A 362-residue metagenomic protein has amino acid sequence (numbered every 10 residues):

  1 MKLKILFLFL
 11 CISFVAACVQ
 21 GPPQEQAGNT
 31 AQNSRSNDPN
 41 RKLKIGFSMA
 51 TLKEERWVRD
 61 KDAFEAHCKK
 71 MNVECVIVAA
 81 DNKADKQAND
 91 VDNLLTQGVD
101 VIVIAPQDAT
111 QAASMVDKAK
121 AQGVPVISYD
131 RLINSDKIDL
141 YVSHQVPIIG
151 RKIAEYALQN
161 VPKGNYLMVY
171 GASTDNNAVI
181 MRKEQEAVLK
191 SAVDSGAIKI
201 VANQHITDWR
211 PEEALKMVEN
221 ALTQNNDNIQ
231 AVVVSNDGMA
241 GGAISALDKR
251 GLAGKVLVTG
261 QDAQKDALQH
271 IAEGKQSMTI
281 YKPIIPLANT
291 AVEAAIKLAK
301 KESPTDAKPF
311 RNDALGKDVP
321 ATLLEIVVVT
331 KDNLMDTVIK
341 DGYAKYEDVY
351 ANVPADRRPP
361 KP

Functional and structural regions predicted by a protein language model:
M1-F7: Bacterial N-terminal signal peptides that target proteins for export
F7-A16: Bacterial N-terminal signal peptides
A16-P362: A residue-level marker of the well-folded mature domains of exported/periplasmic proteins
